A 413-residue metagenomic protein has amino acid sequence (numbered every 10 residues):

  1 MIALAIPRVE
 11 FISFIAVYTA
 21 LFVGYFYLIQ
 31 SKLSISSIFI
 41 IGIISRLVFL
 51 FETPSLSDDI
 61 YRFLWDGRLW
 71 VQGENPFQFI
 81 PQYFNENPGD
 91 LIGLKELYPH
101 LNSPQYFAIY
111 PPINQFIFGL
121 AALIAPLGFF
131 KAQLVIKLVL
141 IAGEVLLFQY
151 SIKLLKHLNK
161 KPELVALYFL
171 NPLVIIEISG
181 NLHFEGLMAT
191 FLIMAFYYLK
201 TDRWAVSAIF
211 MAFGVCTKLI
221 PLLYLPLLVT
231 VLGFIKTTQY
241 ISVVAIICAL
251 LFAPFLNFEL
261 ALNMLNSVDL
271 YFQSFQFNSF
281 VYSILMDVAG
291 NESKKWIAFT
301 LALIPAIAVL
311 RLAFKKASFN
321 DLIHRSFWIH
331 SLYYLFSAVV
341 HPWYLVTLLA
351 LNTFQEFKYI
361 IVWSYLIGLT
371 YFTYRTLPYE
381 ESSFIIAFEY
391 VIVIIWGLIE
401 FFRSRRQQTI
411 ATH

Functional and structural regions predicted by a protein language model:
M1-F49, T53, S318-I323, F402-H413: Start-transfer (signal-anchor) and selected internal transmembrane alpha helices of multi-pass inner/ER membrane
L21-I29, L134-L158, M194, I304-F314: Transmembrane-helix motifs of polytopic, lipid-linked glycan transferases
L33-K137: Intramembrane catalytic core of multi-pass membrane enzymes that act on lipidic substrates
L33-S37, F148-P172, F319: Transmembrane-helix signature of polytopic, membrane-embedded enzymes that assemble or transfer cell-envelope glycans
I38-S45, G233-L256: Hydrophobic alpha-helical membrane-interfacial segments at the cytosolic entry of transmembrane helices
G42-I43, L138-A142, L154, K161-L199 (+1 more regions): Membrane-embedded helix bundles of polyisoprenyl
F148, A249, L270-V339, H413: Aromatic/glycine/proline-enriched transmembrane-helix motif characteristic of membrane-embedded glycan-assembly enzymes
F357-H413: Aromatic-enriched
